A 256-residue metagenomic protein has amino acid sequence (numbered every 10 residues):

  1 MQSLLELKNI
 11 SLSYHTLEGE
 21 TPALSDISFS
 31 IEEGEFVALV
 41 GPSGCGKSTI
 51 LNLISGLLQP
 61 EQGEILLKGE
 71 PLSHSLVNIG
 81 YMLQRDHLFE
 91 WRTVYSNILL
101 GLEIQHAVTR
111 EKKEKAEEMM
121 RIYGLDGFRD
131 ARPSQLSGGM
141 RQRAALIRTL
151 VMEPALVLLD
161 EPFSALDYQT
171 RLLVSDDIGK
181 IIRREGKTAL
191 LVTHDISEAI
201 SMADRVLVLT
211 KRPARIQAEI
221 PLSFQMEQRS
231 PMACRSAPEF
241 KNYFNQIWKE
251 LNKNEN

Functional and structural regions predicted by a protein language model:
V40-P42: The feature captures the beta-strand-to-loop junction immediately N-terminal to the Walker
S55: Helix-to-loop junction immediately C-terminal to a conserved catalytic motif
G63-S75: Conserved ABC transporter NBD signature motif
Y95-E103, K113, P221: Short helical segment in ABC ATPase nucleotide-binding domains corresponding to the A-loop/adjacent helical element
R110-F128, K180: Conserved ABC ATPase "signature" region
R132-L136, M140: Conserved ABC ATPase signature
V151-A155: A short, proline-enriched helix->beta-strand linker immediately N-terminal to the Walker B motif in ABC-type P-loop
